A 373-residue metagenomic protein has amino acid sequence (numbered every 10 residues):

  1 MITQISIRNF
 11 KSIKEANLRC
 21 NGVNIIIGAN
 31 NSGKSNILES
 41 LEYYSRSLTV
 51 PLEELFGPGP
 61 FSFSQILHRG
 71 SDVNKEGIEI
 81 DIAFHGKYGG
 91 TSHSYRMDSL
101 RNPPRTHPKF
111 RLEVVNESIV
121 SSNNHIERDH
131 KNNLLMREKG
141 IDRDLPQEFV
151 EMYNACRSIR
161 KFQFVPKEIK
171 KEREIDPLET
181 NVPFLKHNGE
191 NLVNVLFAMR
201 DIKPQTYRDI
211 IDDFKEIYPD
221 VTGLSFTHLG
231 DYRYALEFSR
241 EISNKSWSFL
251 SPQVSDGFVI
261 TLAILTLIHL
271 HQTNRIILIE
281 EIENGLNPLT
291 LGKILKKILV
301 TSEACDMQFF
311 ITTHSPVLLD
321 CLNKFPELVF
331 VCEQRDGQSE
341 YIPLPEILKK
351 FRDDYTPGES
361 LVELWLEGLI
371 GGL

Functional and structural regions predicted by a protein language model:
M1-I13: N-terminal pre-Walker A segment at the start of P-loop NTPase domains
K11, N24, E42, S255 (+2 more regions): Catalytic acidic motif of RecA-like/P-loop NTPases
E15-N21, H269-Q272: Phosphate-binding P-loop
N21-P60, N188, I260-L267, K297 (+2 more regions): Phosphate-binding glycine-rich loops of NTP-binding sites
E39-R105: Conserved P-loop NTP-binding catalytic core
E79-D81, H85-F226: Electropositive, glycine-dotted interaction segments that contact anionic polymers or phosphate-rich ligands
D212-H269, I276-L289: Conserved ABC ATPase signature
K293-L373: C-terminal lobe/lid and adjacent interdomain/linker elements of RecA-like ASCE P-loop ATPase modules
